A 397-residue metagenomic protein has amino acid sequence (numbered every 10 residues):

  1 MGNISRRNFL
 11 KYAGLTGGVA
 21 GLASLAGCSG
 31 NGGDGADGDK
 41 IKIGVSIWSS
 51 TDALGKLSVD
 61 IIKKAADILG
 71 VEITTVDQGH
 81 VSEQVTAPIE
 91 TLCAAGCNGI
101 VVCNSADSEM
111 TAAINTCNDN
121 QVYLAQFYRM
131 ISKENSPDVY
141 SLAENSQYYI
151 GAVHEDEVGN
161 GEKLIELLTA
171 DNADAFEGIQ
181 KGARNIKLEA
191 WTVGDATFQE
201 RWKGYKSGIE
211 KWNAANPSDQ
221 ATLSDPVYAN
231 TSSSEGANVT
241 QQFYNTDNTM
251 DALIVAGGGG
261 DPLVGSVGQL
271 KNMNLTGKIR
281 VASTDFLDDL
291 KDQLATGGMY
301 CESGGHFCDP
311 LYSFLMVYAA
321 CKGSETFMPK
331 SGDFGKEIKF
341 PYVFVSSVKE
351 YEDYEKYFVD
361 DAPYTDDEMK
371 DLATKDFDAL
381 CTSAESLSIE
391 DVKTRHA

Functional and structural regions predicted by a protein language model:
G2, N8-C28: N-terminal export signals
C28-A36: Bacterial lipoprotein signal-peptidase II cleavage site
D39, R184, E189-V193, S313-A397: Hinge/cleft segment of the Venus flytrap/periplasmic-binding protein
I41-I61, A65, T74-T86, C103-D107 (+2 more regions): Extracytoplasmic "Venus flytrap"
L54-I68, N160-L164, A196-N216, G265: Short, solvent-exposed amphipathic alpha-helices that sit in or adjacent to ligand/effector-binding or catalytic
V85, N145, I150-A183, G236-A237 (+2 more regions): Hydrophobic alpha-helical segments within soluble ligand-binding/sensing domains
I100-D119, Y205, D225-D292: Hydrophobic alpha-helical
I114-G159, I179, L290-K291: Flexible loop/hinge segments that line or gate small-molecule binding clefts
